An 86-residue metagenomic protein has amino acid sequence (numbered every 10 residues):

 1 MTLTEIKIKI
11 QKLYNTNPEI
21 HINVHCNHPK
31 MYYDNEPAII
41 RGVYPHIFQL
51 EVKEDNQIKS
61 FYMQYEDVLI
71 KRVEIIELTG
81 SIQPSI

Functional and structural regions predicted by a protein language model:
M1-Y33, E54-I86: Short glycine-rich, low-complexity segments
H21-N23, P37, Q49: Beta-strand secondary-structure signal
D34-R41: Short beta-strand-centered aromatic/proline hotspots
G42-F48: Short, conserved beta-turn/loop elements at beta-strand boundaries and strand-helix junctions
F48-E54: SH3/SH3-like beta-barrel fold
